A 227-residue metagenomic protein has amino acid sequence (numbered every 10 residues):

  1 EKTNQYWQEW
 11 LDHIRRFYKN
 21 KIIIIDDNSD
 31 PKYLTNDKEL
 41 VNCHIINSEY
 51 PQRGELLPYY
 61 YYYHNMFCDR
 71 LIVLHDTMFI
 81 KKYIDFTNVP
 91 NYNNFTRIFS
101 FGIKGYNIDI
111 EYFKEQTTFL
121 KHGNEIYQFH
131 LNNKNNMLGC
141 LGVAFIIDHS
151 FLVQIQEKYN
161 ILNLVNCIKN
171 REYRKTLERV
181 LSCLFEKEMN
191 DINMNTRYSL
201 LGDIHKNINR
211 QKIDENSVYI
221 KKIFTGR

Functional and structural regions predicted by a protein language model:
E1-R227: ER/Golgi luminal nucleotide-sugar-dependent glycosyltransferases, focusing on the catalytic module
